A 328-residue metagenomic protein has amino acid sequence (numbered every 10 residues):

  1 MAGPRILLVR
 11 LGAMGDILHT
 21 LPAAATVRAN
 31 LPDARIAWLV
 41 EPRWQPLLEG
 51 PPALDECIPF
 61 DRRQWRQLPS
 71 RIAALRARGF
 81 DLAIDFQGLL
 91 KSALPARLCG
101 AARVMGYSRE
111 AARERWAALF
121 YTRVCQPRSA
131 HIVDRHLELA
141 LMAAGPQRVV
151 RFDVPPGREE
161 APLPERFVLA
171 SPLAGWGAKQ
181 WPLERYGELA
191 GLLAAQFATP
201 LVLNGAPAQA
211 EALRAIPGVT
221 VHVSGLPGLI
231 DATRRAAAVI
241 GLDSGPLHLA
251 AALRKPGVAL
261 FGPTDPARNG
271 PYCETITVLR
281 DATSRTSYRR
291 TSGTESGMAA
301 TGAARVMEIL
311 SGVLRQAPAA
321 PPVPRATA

Functional and structural regions predicted by a protein language model:
M1-A328: Catalytic machinery of carbohydrate-active enzymes, primarily nucleotide-sugar-dependent glycosyltransferases
